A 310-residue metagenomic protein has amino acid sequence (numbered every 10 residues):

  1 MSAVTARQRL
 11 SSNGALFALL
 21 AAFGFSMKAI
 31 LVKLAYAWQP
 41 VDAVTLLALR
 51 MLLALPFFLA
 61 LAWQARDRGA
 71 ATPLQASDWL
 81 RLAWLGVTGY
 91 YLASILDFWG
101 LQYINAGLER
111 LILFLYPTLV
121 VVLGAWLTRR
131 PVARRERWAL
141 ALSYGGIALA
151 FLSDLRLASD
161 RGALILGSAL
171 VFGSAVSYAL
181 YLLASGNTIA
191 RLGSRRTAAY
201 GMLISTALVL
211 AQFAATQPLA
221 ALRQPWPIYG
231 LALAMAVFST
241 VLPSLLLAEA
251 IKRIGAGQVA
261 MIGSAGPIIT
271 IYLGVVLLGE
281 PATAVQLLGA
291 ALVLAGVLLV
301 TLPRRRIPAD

Functional and structural regions predicted by a protein language model:
M1-A48, V87, D160-N187, A207-L208: Glycine-/small-residue-enriched transmembrane alpha-helix faces in small-molecule transporters and effluxers
N13-A21, R68-L96, L140, L166-S174 (+2 more regions): Loop-to-transmembrane-helix transition segments
A22, A48-L49, Y90, S94 (+3 more regions): Helix-helix packing/entry segments at the starts of transmembrane helices
G24, A29, L59, W63-L113 (+2 more regions): Specific transmembrane alpha-helical segments of multi-pass solute transporters/efflux pumps, especially DMT/EamA
S26, I30, G86-Y91, I95 (+8 more regions): Hydrophobic/small/kink-forming positions within alpha-helical transmembrane segments of polytopic membrane proteins
I30-V41, A70-A71, W99-Q102, F151-L164 (+2 more regions): Membrane-interface helix termini and inter-helical loops of multi-pass transporters
A35, L46, R50, G100 (+9 more regions): Hydrophobic/aromatic residues within transmembrane alpha-helices of multi-pass small-molecule transporters
F58, L123, V132-D154, V209 (+3 more regions): Hydrophobic transmembrane alpha-helices of multi-pass small-molecule transport proteins
